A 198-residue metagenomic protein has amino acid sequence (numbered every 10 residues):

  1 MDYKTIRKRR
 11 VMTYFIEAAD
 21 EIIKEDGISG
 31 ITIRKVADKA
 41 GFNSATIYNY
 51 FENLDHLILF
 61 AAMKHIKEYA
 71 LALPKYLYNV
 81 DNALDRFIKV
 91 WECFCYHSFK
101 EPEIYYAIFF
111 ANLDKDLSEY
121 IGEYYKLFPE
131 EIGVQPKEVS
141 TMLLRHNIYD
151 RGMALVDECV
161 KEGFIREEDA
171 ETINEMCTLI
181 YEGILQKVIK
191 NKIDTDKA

Functional and structural regions predicted by a protein language model:
M1-K39: Basic, helix-initiating cap at the start of DNA-binding domains
M12-D20, S29, Y50-Y78, I88: An amphipathic alpha-helix adjacent to DNA-recognition modules
T32, Y106-F109, E168: Short, hydrophobic secondary-structure boundary micro-motifs
A40-F51: Short hydrophobic/aromatic patch on the recognition helix
F60, K75-A107: Hydrophobic alpha-helical connector segments
K89, D114-K161: Amphipathic alpha-helical packing segments from all-alpha helical-bundle domains
K137-M142, N147-Y149, D157-A198: Hydrophobic/aromatic-rich alpha-helical bundle segments in the mid-to-C-terminal region
